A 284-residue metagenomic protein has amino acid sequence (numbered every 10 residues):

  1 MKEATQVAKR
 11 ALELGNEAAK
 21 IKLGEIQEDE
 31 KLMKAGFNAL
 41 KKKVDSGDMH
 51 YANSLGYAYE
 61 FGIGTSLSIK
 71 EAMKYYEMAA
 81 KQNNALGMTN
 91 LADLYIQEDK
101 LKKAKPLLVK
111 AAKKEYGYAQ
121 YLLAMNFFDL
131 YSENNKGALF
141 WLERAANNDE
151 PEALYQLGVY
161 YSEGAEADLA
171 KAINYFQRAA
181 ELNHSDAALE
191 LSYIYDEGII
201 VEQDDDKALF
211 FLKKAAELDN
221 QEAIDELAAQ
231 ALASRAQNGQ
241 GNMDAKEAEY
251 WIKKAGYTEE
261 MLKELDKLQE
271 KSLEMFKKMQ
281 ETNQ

Functional and structural regions predicted by a protein language model:
L14-N16, S46-D48, F61-I63, Q82-N84 (+11 more regions): Short helix-capping/linker turns of helical repeat alpha-solenoids
K20-D29, S54-F61, T89-Q97, L122-L130 (+3 more regions): Hydrophobic face of amphipathic alpha-helices that form TPR/SEL1-like repeat modules and related alpha-solenoid
E30, S66, E98, L130-S132 (+3 more regions): Structural motif corresponding to the intra-repeat A-B loop/turn of tetratricopeptide repeats
E226-Q284: Terminal, low-structured helical/coil segments at or just beyond the last alpha-helical repeat
